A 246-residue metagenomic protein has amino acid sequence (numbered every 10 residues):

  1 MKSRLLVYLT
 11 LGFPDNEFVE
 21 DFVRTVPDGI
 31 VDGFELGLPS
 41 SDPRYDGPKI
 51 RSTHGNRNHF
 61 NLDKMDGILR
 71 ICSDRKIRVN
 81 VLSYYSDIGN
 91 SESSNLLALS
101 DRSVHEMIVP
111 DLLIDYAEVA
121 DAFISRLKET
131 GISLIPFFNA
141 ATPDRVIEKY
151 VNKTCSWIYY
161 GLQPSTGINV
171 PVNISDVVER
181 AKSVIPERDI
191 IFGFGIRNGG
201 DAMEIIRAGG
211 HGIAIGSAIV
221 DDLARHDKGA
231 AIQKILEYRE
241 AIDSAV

Functional and structural regions predicted by a protein language model:
M1-I77, Y150-C155: Conserved N-terminal beta1-alpha1 strand-loop-helix module at the mouth
L5-L9, F34-L36, V79-S83, M107-V109 (+4 more regions): Hydrophobic faces of well-ordered beta-strands that scaffold small-molecule active sites in alpha/beta enzyme cores
N16, S40-I68, I88-S93, D111-E129 (+4 more regions): Active-site-adjacent beta->alpha loops and helix N-cap segments on the catalytic face of soluble alpha/beta enzymes
N16-D28, S94-L96, A141-K153, F192 (+1 more regions): Catalytic cores of alpha/beta
T25-V26, C72, A98-R102, R126-L127 (+4 more regions): Generic structural signal for hydrophobic
D32-P43, R102-L113, I158-I168, A208-K228: Glycine-rich phosphate-binding active-site loops on the catalytic face of alpha/beta enzymes
H59-V104: Metal-dependent phosphodiesterase/phospholipase catalytic core, i.e., the His/Asp/Glu-rich active-site region
S183-R188, R197-M203, R207-V246: Alpha/beta catalytic cores of nucleotide-metabolism and tRNA/nucleoside-modifying enzymes
